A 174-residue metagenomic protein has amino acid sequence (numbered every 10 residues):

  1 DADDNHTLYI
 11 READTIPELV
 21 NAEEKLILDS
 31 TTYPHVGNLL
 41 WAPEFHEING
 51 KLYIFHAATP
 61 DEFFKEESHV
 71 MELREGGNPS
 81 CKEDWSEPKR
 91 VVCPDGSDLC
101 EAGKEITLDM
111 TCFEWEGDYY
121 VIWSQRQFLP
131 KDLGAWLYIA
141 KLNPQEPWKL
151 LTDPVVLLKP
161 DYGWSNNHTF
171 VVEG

Functional and structural regions predicted by a protein language model:
D1-G174: Carbohydrate-active catalytic/glycan-binding domains of CAZyme proteins, especially the secreted or lumenal ectodomains
